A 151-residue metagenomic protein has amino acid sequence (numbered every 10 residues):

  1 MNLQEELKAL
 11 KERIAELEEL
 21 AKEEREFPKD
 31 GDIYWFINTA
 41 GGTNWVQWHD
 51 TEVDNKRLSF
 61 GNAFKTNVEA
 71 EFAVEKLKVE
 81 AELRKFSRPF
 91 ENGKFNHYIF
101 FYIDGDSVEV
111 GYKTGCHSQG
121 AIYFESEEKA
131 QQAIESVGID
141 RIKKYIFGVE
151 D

Functional and structural regions predicted by a protein language model:
M1-D151: Structural boundary micro-motifs
